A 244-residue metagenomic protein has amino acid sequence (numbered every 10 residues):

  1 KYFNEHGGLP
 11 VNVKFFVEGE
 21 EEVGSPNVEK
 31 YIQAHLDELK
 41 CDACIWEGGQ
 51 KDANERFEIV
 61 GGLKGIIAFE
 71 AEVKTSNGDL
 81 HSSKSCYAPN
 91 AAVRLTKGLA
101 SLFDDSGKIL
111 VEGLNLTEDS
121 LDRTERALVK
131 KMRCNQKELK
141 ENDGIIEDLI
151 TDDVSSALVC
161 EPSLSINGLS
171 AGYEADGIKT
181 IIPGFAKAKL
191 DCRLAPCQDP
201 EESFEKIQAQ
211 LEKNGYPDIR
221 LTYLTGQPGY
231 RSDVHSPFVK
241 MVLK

Functional and structural regions predicted by a protein language model:
K1-G62: Acidic/histidine-rich catalytic neighborhood of metal-dependent amide-processing enzymes
K51-N54, A68-E70, K74-K244: Metal-dependent amide/peptide-bond hydrolase catalytic core, centered on the "pita-bread" metallohydrolase fold
L63-I67: Short, flexible loop/turn motifs enriched in small residues
